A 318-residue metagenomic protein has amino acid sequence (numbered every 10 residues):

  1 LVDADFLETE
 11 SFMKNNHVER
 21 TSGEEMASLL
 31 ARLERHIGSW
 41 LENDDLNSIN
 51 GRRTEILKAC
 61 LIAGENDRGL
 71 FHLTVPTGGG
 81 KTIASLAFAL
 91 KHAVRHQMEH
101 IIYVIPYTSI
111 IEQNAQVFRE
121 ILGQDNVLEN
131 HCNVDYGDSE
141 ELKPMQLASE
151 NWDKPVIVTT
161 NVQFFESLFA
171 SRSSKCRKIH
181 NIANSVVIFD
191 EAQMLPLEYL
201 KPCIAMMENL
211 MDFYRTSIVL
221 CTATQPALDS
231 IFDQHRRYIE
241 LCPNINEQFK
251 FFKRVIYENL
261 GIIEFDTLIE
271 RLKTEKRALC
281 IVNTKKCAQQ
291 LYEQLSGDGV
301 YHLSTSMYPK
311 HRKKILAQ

Functional and structural regions predicted by a protein language model:
L1-E42: N-terminal accessory nucleic-acid engagement/regulatory domains that precede and modulate ATP-driven motor cores
D67-A89: Walker A/P-loop
L90, Q97-I121, V134, A227 (+1 more regions): Conserved Walker A/P-loop ATP-binding site and its immediately adjacent core in helicase/helicase-like ATPase domains
H100-I111, R271-S296, V300-L303: Conserved strand-helix element at the start of the C-terminal RecA-like helicase core
T108, L128-L142, N283-K286, Y301-A317: Conserved helicase motor
G123-F169: Inter-Walker segment of RecA-like/P-loop motor cores
V162-F165, S173-F213, I218: SF2 helicase catalytic motif II
F213, S217, C221-T274: Interdomain hinge/linker at the junction between the two RecA-like core domains of SF2 helicases
